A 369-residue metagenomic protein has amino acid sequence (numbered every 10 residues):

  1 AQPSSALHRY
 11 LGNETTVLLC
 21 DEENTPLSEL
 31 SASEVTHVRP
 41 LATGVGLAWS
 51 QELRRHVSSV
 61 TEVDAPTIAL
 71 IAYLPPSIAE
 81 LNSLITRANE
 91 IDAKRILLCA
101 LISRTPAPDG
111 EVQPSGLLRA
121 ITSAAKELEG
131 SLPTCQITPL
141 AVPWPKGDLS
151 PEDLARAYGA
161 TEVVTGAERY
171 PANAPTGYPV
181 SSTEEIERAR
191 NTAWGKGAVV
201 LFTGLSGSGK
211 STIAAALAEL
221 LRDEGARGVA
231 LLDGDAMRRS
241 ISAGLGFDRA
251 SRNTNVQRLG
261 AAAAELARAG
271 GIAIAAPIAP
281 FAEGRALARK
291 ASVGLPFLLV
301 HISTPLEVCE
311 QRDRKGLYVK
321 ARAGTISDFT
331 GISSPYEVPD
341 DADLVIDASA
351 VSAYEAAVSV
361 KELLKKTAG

Functional and structural regions predicted by a protein language model:
A1-G197: Nucleotidyltransferase catalytic core that binds NTPs
K94, A160-T161, V293-L298, D340-D343: Short glycine-/polar-rich loops that comprise or flank the Walker A/P-loop and associated switch/sensor motifs
I96-A100, I137-T138, A230-D233, A269-I278: Short beta-strand segments at enzyme active-site cores
F202: Hydrophobic anchor at the beta1->P-loop junction of P-loop NTPases
L205: P-loop (Walker A) phosphate-binding loop of NTP-binding proteins
S208, A215-A264, R268: Conserved substrate/cofactor phosphate-moiety recognition/catalytic segment in nucleotide-dependent phosphotransferases
S240-F247, A263-A321, D328: ATP-dependent NMP and nucleoside kinases share a basic, alpha-helical "lid"
Q311-S359, L363-G369: Small-molecule kinase domains that catalyze NTP-dependent phosphoryl transfer to phosphate-bearing small molecules
